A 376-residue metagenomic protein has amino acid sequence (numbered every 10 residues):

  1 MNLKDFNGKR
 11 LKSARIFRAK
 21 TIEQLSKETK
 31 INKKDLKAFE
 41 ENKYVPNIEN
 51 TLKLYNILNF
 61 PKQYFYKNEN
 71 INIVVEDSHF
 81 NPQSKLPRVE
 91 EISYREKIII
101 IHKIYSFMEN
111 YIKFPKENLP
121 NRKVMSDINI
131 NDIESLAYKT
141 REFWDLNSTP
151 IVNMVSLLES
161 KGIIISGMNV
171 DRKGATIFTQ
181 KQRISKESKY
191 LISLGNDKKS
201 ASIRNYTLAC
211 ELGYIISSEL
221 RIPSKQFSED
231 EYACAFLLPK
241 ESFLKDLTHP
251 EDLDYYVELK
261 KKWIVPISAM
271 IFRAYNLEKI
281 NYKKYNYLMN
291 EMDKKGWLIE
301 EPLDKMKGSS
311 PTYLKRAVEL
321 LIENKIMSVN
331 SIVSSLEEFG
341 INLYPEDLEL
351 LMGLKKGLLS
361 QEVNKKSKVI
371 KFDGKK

Functional and structural regions predicted by a protein language model:
M1-K376: Active-site hotspot residues in diverse enzymes, especially metal/ion-binding acidic/histidine motifs
